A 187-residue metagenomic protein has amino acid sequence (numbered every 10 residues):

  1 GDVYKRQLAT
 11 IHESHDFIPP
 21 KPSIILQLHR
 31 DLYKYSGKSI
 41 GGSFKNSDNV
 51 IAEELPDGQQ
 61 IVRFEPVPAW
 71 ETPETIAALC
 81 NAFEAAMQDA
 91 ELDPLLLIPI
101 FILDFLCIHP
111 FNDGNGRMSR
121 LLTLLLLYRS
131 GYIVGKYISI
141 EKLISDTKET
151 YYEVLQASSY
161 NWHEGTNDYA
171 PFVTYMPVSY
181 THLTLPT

Functional and structural regions predicted by a protein language model:
G1-L183, T187: FIC/Doc superfamily catalytic core
